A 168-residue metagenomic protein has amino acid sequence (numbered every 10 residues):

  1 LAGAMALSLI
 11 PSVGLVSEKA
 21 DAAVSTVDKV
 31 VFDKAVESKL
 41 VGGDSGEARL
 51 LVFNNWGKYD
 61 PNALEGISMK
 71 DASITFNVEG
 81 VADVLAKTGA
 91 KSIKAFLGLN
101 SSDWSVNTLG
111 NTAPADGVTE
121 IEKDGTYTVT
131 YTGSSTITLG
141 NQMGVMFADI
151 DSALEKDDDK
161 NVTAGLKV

Functional and structural regions predicted by a protein language model:
L1, M5-L9: Hydrophobic core
L9-T26: Sec-dependent signal peptide cleavage junction
A23-G57, T108, T112: Glycan-recognition and processing domains
A35-V36, L40-S45, M69-D71, D116 (+2 more regions): Solvent-exposed, conformationally flexible loop/turn segments
Y59-L85, G125-T136, A164-V168: Extra-cytoplasmic beta-strand recognition segments
D83-S101, G144: Beta-strand acidic-aromatic groove motif in beta-rich domains, primarily in extracellular
K94, G133-V168: Extracellular beta-strand ligand-recognition surfaces/modules
S102-L139: Extracellular carbohydrate recognition and processing domains and analogous Trp-centered ligand-binding platforms
